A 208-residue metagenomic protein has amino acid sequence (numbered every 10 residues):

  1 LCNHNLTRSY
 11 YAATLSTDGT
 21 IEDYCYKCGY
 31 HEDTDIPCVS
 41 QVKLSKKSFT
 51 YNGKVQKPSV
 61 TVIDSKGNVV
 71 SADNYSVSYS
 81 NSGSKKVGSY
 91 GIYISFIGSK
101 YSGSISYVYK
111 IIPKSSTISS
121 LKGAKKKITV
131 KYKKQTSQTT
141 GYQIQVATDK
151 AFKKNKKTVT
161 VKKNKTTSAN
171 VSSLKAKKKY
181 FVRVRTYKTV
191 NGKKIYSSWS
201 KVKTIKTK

Functional and structural regions predicted by a protein language model:
L6-E22, K66-S102: Serine/threonine-rich, repeat-prone extracellular segments and beta-strand-based repeat modules of secreted/surface
Y24, G91-S95, F181-Y187: Extracellular recognition modules
V39-N68: Solvent-exposed, low-complexity, repeat-rich "mucin-like" stalks and linkers
I63, S78, Q145-A151, R185-Y187: Predominantly extracellular/luminal cell-surface or secreted proteins
S82, Y132, V171-S172: Hydrophobic core positions of the immunoglobulin-like beta-sandwich fold
P113-Q138, K194-K208: Pro/Thr/Ser/Gly-rich low-complexity, intrinsically disordered linker/stalk tracts
Q143-K175: Recognizes extended acidic, P/S/T-rich segments that occur within or adjacent to Ig-like beta-sandwich modules
V171-G192: Beta-strand-rich modules
